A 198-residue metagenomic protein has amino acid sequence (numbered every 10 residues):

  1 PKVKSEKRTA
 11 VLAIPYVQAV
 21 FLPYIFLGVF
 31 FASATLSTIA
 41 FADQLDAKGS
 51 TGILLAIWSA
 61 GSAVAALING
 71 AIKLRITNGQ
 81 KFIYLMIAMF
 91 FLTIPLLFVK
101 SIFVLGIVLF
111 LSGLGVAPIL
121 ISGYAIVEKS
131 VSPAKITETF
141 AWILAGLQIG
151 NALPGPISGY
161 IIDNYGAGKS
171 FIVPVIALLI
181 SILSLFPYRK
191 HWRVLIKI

Functional and structural regions predicted by a protein language model:
V11-A56: Helix-loop boundary and gating motifs at the non-cytosolic
T38, P118-V131: Intracellular juxtamembrane helix-capping segments at the cytosolic ends of symmetry-related transmembrane helices
A65-N78, I162-D163: Helix-to-loop junctions at the C-terminal end of transmembrane segments in multipass secondary transporters
Q80-I94, V175: Structural signature of the two symmetry-related core transmembrane helices
L97-V108: Helix-loop junctions at membrane interfaces in 12-TM secondary transporters
A134-Y165: A late C-terminal transmembrane helix in Major Facilitator Superfamily
Y160-L178: A membrane-interface helix-boundary motif in multi-pass transporters
V175-I198: Multi-pass alpha-helical transporter architecture, strongest for 12-TM Major Facilitator/SLC carriers used
